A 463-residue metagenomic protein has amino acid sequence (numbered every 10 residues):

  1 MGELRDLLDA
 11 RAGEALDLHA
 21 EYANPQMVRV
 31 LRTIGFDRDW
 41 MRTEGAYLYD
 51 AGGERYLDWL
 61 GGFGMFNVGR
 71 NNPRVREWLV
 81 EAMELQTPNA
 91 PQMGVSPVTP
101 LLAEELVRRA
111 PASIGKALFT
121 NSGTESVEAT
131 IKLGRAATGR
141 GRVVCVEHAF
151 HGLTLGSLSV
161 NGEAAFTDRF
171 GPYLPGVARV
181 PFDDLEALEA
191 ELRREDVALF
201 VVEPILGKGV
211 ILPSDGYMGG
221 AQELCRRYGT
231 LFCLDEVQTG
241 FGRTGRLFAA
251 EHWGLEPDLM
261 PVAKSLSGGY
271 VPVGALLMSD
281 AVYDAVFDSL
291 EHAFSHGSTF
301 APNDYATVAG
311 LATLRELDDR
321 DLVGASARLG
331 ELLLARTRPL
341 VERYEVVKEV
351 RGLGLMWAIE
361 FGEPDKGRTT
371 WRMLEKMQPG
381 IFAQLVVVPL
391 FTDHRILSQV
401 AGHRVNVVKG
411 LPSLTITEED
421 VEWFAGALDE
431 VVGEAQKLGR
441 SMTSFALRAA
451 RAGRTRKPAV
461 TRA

Functional and structural regions predicted by a protein language model:
M1-A463: Conserved N-terminal phosphate-binding loop of PLP-dependent enzymes in the Aspartate aminotransferase
